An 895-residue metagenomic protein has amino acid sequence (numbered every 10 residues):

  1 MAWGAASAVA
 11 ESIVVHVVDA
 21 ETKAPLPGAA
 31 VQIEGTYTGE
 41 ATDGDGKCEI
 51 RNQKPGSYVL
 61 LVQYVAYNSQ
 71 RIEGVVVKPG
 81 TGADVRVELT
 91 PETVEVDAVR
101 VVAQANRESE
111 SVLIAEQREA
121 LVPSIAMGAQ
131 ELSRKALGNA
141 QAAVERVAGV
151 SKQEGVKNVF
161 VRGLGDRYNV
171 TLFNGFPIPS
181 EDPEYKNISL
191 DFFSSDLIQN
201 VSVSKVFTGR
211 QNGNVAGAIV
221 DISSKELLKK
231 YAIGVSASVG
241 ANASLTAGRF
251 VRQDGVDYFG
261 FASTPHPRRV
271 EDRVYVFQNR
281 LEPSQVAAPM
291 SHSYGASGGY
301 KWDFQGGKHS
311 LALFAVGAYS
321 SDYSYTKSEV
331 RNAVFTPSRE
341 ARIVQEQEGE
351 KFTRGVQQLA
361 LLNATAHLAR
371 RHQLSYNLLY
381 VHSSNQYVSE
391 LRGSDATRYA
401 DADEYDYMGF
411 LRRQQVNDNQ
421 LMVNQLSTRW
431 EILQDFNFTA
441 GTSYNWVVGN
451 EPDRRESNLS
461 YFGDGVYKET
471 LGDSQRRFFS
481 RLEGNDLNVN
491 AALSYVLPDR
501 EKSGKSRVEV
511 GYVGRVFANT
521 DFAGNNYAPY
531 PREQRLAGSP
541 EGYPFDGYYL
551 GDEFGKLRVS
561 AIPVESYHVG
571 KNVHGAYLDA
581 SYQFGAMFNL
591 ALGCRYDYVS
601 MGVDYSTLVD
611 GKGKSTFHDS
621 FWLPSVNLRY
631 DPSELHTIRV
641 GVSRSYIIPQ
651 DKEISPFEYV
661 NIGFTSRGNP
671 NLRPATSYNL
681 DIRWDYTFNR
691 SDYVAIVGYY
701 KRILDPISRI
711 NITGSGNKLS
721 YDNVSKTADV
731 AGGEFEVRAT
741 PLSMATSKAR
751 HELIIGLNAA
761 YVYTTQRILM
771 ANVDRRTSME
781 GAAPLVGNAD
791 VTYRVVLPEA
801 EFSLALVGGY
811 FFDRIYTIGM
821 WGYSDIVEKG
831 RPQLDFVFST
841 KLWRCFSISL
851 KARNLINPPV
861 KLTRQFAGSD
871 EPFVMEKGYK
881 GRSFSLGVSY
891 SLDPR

Functional and structural regions predicted by a protein language model:
V18, A29-E34, Q63-V65, K78 (+2 more regions): Short, acidic, small-residue-rich periplasmic hinge/interaction motif at the N-terminus of Gram-negative outer-membrane
T36-C48: Short, acidic Ser/Thr/Gly-rich low-complexity loop/linker segments typical of extracellular and cell-surface proteins
V76, A105-F160, L164-D166, G175-G209 (+1 more regions): Periplasmic N-terminal accessory/gating domains of Gram-negative outer-membrane beta-barrel systems
F176-P177, N450, V466, A518-T520 (+8 more regions): Surface-exposed extracellular loop regions of Gram-negative outer-membrane beta-barrel proteins, predominantly
N279-E390, V626: Transmembrane beta-barrel wall of Gram-negative outer-membrane proteins
T470-L471, R477-F478, L482, D486 (+6 more regions): Outer membrane beta-barrel strand-and-loop segments of large Gram-negative receptors, especially TonB-dependent
A586, G698-R702, Y721-R814: Gram-negative outer-membrane beta-barrel transporters
Y810-T817, T840-R895: C-terminal beta-signal and adjacent terminal beta-strands/loops of Gram-negative outer-membrane beta-barrel proteins
